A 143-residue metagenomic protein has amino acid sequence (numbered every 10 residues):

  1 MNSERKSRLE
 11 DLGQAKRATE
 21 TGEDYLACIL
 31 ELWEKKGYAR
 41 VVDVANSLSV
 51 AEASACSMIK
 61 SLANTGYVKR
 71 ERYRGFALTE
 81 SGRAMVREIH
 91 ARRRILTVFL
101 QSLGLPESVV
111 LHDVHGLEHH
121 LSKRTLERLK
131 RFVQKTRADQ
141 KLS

Functional and structural regions predicted by a protein language model:
M1-R5, H112-S143: C-terminal regulatory/oligomerization modules of transcriptional regulators
L9-V50: N-terminal helix-turn-helix DNA-binding core of bacterial DNA-binding proteins
T21-D24, R40, S81, R92 (+1 more regions): N-terminal positioning helix adjacent to the helix-turn-helix/winged-helix DNA-binding module
C28, M58-S61, Y67, S81 (+3 more regions): Residue-level recognition of specific faces of alpha-helices
A39-R72, F76, E80: Canonical helix-turn-helix DNA-binding module
S47, M85, S102: Residues within the alpha-helical elements of helix-turn-helix
R74-R92: Basic, amphipathic "hinge/linker" alpha-helix immediately C-terminal to the N-terminal HTH DNA-binding motif
H90-R124: Arg/Lys-rich, alpha-helical DNA-contact motif
